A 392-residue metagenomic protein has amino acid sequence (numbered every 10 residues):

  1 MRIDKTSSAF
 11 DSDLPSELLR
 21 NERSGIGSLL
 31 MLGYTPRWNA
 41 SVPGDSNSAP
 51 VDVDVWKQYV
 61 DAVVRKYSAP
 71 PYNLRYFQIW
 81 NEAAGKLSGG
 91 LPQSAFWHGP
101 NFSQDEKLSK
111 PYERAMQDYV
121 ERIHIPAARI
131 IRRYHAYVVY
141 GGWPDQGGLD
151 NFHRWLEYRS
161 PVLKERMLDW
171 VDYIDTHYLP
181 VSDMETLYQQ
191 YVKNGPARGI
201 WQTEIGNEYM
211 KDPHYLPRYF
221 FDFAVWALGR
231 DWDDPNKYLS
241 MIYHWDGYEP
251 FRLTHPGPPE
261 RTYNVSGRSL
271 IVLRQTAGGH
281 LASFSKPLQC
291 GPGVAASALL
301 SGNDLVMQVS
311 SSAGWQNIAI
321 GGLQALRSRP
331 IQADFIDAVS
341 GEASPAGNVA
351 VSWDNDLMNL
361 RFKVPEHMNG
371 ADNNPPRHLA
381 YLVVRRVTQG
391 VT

Functional and structural regions predicted by a protein language model:
M1-D169, H177-L179: Substrate-binding cleft and catalytic face of glycoside hydrolase catalytic domains, especially the flexible beta-alpha
R75, D172, S240: Conserved acidic residues
I79, Y140, T176, Q202-I205 (+2 more regions): Conserved beta-strand positions
P144-G147, Q189-F223, A227, H244-P258: Active-site clefts of carbohydrate-active enzymes
I174, V181-D183, Y209: Acidic/histidine-rich catalytic cores of soluble enzymes
D183-Y191, I318-G322: A short acidic, amphipathic alpha-helical/loop segment
P217-S344: Aromatic- and carboxylate-lined catalytic core of secreted/periplasmic carbohydrate-active enzymes
D304-T392: C-terminal beta-sandwich/jelly-roll accessory domains of carbohydrate-active enzymes
